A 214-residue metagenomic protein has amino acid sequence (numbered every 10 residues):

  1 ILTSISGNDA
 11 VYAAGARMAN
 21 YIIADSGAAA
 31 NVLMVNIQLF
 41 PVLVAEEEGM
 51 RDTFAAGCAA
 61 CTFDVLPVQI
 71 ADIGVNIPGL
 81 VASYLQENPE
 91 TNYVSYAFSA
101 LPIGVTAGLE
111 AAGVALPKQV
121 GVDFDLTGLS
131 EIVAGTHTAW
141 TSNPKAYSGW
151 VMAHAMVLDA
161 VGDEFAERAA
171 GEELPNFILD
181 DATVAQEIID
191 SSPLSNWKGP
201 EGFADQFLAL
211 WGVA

Functional and structural regions predicted by a protein language model:
I1-D9, F98-I103: Beta-alpha junction/loop-to-helix N-cap segments that form part of ligand/metal-binding clefts
L2-T3, N31-N36, F54-V75: Short beta-strand elements in bilobed, periplasmic/extracellular small-molecule ligand-binding domains
S4-V32, A45, I77-P78, F124-G128 (+1 more regions): Hydrophobic alpha-helical segments within soluble ligand-binding/sensing domains
A14-M18, P41-T62, L80, G104-G108: Short, solvent-exposed amphipathic alpha-helices that sit in or adjacent to ligand/effector-binding or catalytic
S26-N31, A56-D64, N88-Y93, A112-K118 (+1 more regions): Loop/turn elements at helix/coil->beta-strand transitions in domains of secreted/extracellular proteins
N36-A45, Y93-S99: Extracytoplasmic "Venus flytrap"
M50, I70-E131: Hydrophobic alpha-helical
A55-G57, Y147, V151-A214: Hinge/cleft segment of the Venus flytrap/periplasmic-binding protein
